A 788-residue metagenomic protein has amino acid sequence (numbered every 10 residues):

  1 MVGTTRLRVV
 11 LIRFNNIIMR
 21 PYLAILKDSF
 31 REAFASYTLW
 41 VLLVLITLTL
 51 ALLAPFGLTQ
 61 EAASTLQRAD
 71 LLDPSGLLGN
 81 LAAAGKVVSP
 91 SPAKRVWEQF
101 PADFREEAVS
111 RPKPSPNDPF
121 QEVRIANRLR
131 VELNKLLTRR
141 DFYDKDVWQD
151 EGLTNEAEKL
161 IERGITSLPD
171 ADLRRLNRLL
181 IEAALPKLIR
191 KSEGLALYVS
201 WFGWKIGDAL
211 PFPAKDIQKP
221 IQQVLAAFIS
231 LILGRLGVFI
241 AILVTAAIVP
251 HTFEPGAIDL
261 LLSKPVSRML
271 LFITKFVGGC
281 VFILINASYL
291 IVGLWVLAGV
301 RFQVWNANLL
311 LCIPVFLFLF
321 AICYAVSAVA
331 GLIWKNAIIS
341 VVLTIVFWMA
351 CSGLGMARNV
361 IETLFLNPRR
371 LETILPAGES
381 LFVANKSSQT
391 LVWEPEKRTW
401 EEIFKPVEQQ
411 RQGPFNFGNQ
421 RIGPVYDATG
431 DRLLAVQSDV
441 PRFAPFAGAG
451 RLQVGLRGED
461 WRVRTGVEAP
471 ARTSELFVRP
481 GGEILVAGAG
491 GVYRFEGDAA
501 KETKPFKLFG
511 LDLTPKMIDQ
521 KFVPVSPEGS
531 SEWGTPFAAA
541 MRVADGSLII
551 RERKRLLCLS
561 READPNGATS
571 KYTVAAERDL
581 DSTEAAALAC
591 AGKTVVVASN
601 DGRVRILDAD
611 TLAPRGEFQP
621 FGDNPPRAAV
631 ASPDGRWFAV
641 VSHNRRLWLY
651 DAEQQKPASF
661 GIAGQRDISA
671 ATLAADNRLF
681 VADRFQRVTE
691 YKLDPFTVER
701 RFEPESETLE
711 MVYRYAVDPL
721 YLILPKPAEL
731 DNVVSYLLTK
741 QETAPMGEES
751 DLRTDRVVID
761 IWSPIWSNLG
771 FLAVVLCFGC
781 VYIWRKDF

Functional and structural regions predicted by a protein language model:
F14-A24, A214-K215, K740-E748: Short, membrane-interfacial amphipathic segments enriched in basic
A24-L26, F34-A35, I248-G278, I783: Helix-loop-helix units of permease transmembrane domains in multi-pass membrane transporters, especially ABC
F30-L45, L343: Membrane-interface helix starts
A51-A62, L66-K86, P92-A93, S110 (+8 more regions): Secretory targeting signals
P368-A377, Q409-Y426, V467-G481, D512-R542 (+3 more regions): Repeated scaffold domains used in trafficking and secretory/extracellular systems, primarily beta-propellers
E372-V392, I422-P445, E475-R494, A538-E552 (+7 more regions): Short beta-strand elements that form the blades of beta-propeller/WD-repeat-like and other beta-sheet-rich scaffold
P395-K397, R457-G458, G497-A499, R561-D564 (+3 more regions): Short loop/turn segments that connect beta-strands within beta-propeller blades
E402-F404, E408-P414, E459-V467, K504 (+4 more regions): A short beta-strand motif characteristic of beta-propeller blades
